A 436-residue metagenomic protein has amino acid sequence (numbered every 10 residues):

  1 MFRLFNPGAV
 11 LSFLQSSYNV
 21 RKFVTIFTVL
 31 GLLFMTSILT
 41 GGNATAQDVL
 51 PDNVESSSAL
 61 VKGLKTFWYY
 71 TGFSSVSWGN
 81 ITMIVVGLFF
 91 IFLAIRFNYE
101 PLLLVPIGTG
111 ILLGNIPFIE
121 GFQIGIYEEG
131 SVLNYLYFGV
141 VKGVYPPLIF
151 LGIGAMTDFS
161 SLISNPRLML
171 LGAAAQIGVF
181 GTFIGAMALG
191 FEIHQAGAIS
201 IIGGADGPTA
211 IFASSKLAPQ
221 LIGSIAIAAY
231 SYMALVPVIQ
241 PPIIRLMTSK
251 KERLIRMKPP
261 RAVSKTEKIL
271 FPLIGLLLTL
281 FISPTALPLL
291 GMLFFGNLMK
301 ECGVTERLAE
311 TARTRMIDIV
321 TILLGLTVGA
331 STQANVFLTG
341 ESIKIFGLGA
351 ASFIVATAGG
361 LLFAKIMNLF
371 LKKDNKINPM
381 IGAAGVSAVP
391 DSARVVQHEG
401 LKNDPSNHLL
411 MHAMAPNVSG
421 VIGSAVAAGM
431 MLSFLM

Functional and structural regions predicted by a protein language model:
M1-D48: N-terminal secretory/membrane targeting signals
V49-S57, V61-S75, F89-R96, I111-V144 (+3 more regions): Hydrophobic transmembrane alpha-helices of multi-pass solute/ion transporters
L50-N53, L276-A364: Transmembrane helical segments that form the transport core of multi-pass membrane transport proteins
L88, L162-F183, N335-L361, A413-N417: Entry/N-cap segments of selected transmembrane alpha helices and their immediately preceding amphipathic helices
I91-V105, T109, E120, L277-G291 (+1 more regions): Flexible hinge motifs at transmembrane-helix junctions and intramembrane kinks/re-entrant loops in multi-pass membrane
I95-L104, Q123-E128, L133-L136, M156-L171 (+5 more regions): Interfacial helix-loop-helix linkers and transmembrane-helix boundary segments in multi-pass membrane proteins
K142-G143, F150-M156, L171-G181, G185 (+3 more regions): Alpha-helical membrane segments and immediately flanking helix-loop junctions that form or couple to the substrate/ion
S231-V304: Membrane-embedded hairpin module used as a gating/binding unit in multi-pass transport and secretion proteins
